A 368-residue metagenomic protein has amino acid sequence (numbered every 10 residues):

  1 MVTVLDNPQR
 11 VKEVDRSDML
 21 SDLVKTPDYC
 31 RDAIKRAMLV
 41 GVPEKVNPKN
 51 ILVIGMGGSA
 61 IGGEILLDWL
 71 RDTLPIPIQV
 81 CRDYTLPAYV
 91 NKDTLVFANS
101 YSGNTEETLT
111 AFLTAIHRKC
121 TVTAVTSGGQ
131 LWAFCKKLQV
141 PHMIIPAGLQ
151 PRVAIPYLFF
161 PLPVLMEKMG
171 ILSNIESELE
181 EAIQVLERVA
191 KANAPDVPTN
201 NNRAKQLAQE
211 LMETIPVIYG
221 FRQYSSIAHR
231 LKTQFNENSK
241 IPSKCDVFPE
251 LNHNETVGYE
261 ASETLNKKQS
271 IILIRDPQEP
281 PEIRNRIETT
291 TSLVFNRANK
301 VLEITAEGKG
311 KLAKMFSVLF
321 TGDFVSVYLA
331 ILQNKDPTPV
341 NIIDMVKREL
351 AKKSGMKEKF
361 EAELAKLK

Functional and structural regions predicted by a protein language model:
M1-S17: Polybasic, low-complexity association/targeting segments
D15-D22, Y29, I34-V42, V46-K49 (+2 more regions): Active-site phosphate/pyrophosphate-binding segments
C30, L162, V325: A residue-level signal for conserved active-site and pocket-lining positions in enzyme catalytic cores
V40, K45-K191, Q209, D276-R284 (+1 more regions): Glycine-rich phosphate-binding loops that contact phosphosugars or nucleotide phosphates
V80-R82, I241-N252, K300-K309: A generic structural motif
V257-N341: C-terminal active-site/capping subdomain that shapes the small-molecule cofactor and substrate pocket of enzyme
T321-K368: Generic C-terminus detector
